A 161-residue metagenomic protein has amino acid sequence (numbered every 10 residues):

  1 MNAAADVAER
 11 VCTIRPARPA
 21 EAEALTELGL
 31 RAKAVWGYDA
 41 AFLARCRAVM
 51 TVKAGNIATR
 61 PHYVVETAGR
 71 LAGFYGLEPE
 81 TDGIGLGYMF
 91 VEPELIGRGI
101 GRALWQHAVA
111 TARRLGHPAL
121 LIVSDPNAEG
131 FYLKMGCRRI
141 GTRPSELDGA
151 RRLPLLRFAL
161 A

Functional and structural regions predicted by a protein language model:
M1-A20, A161: Conserved N-terminal entry element of GNAT/NAT acetyltransferase domains
A4-D6, K53-G55, A112, S145-L147: Short secondary-structure boundary/capping segments
P16-A22, T26-Y88, E92-E94, W105-H107 (+1 more regions): Acetyl-CoA-dependent GNAT
R45-C46, G73, A128-E129, D148-G149: Short secondary-structure capping/turn micro-motifs that flank functional sites
F74, F131-Y132, C137: Conserved hydrophobic/aromatic "anchor" residues that stabilize well-ordered secondary structure elements
G99: Conserved G/P- and acidic residue-centered "switch" motifs that form tight phosphate/ATP-binding loops in soluble
L104, A128-F131: Conserved short alpha-helix immediately C-terminal to the canonical SAM/SAH-binding motif I of Rossmann-like
P118, I122-N127, M135, G141 (+1 more regions): C-terminal "cap" of GNAT-fold acetyltransferases
